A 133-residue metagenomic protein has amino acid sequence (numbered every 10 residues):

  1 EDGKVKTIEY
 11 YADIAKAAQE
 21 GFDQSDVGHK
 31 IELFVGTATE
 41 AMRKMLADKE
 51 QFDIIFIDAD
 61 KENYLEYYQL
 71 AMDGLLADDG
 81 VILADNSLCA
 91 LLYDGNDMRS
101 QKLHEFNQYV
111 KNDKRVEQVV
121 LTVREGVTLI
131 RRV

Functional and structural regions predicted by a protein language model:
E1-V133: S-adenosylmethionine/decaboxylated-SAM
